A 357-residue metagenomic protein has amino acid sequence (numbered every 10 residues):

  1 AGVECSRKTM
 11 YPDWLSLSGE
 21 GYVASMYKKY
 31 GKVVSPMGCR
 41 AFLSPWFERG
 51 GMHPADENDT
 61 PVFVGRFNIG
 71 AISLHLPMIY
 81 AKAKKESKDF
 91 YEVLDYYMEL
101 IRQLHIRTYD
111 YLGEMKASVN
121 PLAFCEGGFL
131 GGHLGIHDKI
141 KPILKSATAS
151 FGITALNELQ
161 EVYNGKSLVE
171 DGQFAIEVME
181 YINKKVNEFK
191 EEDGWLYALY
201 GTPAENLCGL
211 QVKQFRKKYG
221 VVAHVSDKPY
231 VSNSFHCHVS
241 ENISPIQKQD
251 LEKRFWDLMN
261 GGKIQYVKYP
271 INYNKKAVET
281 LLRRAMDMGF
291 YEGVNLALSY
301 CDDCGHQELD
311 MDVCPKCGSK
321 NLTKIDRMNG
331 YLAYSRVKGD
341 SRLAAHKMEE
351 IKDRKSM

Functional and structural regions predicted by a protein language model:
A1-K145, K166-L168, G172-R327, A333-S335: Conserved catalytic cores of very large enzyme subunits
A149-V162, E180: Contiguous, well-ordered alpha-helical segments that form the cores/surfaces of helical PPI scaffolds
G318-K320, Y331, S335-K352: Phosphate-handling catalytic cores of nucleic-acid transaction enzymes
R354-M357: Intrinsically disordered, low-complexity regions enriched in Pro/Ser/Thr
